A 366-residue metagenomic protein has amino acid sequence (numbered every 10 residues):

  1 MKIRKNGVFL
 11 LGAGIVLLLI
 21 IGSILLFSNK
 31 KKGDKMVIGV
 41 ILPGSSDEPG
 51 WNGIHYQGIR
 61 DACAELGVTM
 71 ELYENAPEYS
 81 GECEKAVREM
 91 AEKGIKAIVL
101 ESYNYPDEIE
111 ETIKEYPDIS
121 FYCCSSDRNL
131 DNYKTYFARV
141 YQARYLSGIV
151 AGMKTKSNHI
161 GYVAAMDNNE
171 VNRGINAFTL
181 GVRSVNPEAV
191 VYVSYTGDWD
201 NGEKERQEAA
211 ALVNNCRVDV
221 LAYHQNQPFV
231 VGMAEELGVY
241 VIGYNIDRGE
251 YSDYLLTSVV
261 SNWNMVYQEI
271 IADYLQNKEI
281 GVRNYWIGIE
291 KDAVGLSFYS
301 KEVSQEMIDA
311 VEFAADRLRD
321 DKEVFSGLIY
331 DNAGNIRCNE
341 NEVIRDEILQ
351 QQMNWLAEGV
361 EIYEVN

Functional and structural regions predicted by a protein language model:
K2-V16, I24-L26: N-terminal Sec-pathway targeting helices
R4-K5, L26, K30-N366: A residue-level marker of the well-folded mature domains of exported/periplasmic proteins
